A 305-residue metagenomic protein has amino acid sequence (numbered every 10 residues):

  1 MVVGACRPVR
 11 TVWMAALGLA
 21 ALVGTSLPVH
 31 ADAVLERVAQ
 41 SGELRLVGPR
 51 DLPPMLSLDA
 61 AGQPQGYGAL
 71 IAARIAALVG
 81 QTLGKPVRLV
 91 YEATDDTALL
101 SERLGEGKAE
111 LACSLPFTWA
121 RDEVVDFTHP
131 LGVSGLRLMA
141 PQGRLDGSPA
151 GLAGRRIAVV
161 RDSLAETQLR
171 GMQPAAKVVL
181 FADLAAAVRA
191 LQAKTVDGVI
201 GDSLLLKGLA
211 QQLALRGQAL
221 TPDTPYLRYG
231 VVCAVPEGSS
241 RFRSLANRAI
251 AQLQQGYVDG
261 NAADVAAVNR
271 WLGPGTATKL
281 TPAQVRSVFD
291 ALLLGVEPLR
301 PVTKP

Functional and structural regions predicted by a protein language model:
M14-T25: Bacterial N-terminal signal peptides
A31-L115, E123: Extracytoplasmic small-molecule ligand-binding "clamshell" domains of the periplasmic binding protein/Venus flytrap
R45-P54, P64-Q81, P116-F117, S134-A182 (+1 more regions): Bilobed "Venus flytrap"/periplasmic-binding protein-like clamshell domains and structurally analogous long
R50-D51, G132-Q142, S203, K207-A251 (+1 more regions): Periplasmic-binding protein-like
M55-A73, Q81, A150, L280-L299: Short, solvent-exposed loop/beta-turn-alpha elements that line the ligand-binding surface or hinge of extracytoplasmic
G66-L78, G143, A150-R156, V160-S163 (+1 more regions): Extended ligand-binding regions for polar small-molecule ligands
A73, G84-G151, Q218, D223-Y226 (+1 more regions): Acidic, polar ligand-binding/catalytic clefts
Q168-F181, I250-P305: Ligand-binding clefts/hinges and TM-proximal coupling segments of bilobed small-molecule sensing domains
